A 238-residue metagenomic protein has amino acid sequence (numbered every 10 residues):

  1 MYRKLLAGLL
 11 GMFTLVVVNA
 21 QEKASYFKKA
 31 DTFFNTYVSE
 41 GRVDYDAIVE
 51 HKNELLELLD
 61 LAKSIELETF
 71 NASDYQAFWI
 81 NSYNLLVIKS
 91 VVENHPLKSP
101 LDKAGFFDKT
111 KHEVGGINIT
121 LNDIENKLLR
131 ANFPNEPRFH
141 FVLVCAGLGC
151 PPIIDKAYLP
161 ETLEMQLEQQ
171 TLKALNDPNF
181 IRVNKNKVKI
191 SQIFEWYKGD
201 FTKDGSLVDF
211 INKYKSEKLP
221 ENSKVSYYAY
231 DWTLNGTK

Functional and structural regions predicted by a protein language model:
M1-E22: Bacterial Sec-dependent N-terminal signal peptides
E22-K238: Interaction/scaffold regions that mediate signaling and macromolecular assembly across diverse proteins
